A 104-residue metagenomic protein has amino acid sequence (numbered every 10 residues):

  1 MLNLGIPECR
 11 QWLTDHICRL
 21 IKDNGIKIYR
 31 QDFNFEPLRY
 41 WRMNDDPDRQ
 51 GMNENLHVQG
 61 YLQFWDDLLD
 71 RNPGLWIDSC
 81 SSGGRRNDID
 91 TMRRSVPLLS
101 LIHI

Functional and structural regions predicted by a protein language model:
M1-G5, F35-L62: Aromatic- and acidic-residue-enriched carbohydrate-binding clefts of CAZyme catalytic domains
M1-R19, D23: Active-site-adjacent "subsite" loops/lids of carbohydrate-active enzymes
L13, D32, I77: Conserved, mostly hydrophobic/aromatic
F33-R39, S81-R85: Active-site-proximal loop/turn and secondary-structure-junction residues that shape catalytic pockets, frequently
R39-N44, R86-V96: Histidine/acidic-residue-rich catalytic or RNA/ligand-binding cores of hydrolases and nuclease-related proteins
Q59-R86: Aromatic-lined carbohydrate-recognition surfaces of secreted/lumenal glycan-active proteins
I102-I104: Conserved small/polar residues in nucleotide/adenosyl-binding loops
